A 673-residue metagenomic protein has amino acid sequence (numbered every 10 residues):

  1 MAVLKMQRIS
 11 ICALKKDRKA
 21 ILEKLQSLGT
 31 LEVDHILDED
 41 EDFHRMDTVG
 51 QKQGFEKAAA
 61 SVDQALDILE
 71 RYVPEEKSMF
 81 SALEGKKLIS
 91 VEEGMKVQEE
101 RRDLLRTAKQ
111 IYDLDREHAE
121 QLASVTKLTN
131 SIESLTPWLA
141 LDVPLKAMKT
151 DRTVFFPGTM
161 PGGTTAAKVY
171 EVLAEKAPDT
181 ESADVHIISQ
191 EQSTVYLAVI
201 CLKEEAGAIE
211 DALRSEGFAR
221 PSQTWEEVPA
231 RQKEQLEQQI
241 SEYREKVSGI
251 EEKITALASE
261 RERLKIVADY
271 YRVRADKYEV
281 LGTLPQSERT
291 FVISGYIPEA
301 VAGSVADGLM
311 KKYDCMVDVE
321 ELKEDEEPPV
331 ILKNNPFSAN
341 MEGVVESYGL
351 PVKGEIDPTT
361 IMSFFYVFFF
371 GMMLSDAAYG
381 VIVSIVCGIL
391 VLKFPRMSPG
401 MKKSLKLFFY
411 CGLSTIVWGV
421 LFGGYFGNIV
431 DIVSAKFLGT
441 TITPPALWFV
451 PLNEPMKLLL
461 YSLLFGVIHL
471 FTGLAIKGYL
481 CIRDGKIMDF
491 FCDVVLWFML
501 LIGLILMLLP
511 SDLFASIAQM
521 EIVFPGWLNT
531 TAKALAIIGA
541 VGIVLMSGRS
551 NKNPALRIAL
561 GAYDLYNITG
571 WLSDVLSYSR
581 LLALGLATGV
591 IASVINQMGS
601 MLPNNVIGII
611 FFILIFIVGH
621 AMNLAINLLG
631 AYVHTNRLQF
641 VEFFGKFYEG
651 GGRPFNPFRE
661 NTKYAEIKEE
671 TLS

Functional and structural regions predicted by a protein language model:
M1-M362, L390, M397, M401 (+1 more regions): Long, charged N-terminal accessory/stalk domains
A2-Q7, K16-L22, Q26-V33, G303-S673: Conserved, carboxylate-rich catalytic/transport cores that coordinate ions
